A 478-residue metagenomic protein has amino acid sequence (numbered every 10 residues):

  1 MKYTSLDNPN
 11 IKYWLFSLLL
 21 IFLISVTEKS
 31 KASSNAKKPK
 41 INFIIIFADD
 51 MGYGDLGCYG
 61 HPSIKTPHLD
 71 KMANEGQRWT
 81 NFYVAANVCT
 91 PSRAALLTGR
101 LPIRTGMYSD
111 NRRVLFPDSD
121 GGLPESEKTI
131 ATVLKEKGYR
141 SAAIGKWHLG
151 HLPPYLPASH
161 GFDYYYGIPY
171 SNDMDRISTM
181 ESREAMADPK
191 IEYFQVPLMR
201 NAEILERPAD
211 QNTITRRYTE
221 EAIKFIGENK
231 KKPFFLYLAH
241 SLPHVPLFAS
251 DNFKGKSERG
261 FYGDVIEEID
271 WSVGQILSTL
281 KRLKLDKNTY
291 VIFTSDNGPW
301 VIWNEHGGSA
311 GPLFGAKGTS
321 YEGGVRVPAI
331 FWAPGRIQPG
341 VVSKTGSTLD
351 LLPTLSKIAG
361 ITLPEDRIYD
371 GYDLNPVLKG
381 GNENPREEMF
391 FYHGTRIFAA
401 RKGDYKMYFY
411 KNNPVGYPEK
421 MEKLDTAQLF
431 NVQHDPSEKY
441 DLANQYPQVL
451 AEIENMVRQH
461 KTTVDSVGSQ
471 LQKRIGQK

Functional and structural regions predicted by a protein language model:
K2-D7, W14-F16, E28-Q428, H434-K478: Formylglycine-dependent sulfatase
L19-T27: Hydrophobic h-region of N-terminal signal peptides that target proteins for export in Gram-negative bacteria
